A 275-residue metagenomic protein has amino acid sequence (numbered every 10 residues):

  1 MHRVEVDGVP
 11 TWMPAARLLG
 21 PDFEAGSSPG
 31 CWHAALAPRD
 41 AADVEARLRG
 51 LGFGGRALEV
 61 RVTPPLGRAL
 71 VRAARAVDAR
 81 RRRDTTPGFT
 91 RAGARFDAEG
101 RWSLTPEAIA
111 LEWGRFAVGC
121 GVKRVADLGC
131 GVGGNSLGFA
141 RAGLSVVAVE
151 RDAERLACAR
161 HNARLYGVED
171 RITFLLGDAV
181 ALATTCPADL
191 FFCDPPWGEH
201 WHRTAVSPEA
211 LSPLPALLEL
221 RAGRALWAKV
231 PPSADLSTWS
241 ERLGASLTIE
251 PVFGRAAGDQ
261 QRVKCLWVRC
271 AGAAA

Functional and structural regions predicted by a protein language model:
H2-K123: S-adenosyl-L-methionine
G121-G131: Conserved class I S-adenosyl-L-methionine
C130, A153, A181, W197 (+1 more regions): Short, glycine/acidic-enriched loop or turn micro-motifs at the edges of active sites
V132-L144: Conserved SAM-binding loop of SAM-dependent methyltransferases across substrates and taxa, primarily the Class I
S145-E150: Conserved SAM-binding motif I beta-strand of class I
D152-C186: S-adenosyl-L-methionine
T185-F253, Q260-K264: S-adenosylmethionine
R255-A275: Core SAM-dependent methyltransferase catalytic element
